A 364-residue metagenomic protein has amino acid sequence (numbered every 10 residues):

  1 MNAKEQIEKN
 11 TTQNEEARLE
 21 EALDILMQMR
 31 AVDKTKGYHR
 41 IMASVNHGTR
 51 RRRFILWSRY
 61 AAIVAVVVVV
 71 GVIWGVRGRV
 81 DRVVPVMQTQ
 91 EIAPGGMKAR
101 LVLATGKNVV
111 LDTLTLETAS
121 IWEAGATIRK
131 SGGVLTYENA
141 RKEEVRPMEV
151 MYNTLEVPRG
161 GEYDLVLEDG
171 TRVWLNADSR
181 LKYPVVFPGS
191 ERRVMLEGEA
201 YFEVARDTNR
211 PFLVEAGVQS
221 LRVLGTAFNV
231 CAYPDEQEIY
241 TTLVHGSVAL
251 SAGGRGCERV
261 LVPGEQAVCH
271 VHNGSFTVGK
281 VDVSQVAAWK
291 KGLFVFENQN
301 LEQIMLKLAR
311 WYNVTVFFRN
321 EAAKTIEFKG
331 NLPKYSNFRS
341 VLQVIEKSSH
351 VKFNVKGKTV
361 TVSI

Functional and structural regions predicted by a protein language model:
M1-M29: Short, charge-enriched, intrinsically disordered boundary segments that mark the beginning of a structured element
E16, K34-Y38, D282-V283: Alpha-helix initiation and N-capping motif
A22-R59: Positively biased amphipathic helices and basic secretion/translocation or surface-docking motifs that either flank
R53-Y60, G71-I364: A residue-level detector for the "anchor" residue at the start of short, highly conserved motifs
V66-V67: N-terminal positively charged amphipathic segments used for targeting/anchoring
